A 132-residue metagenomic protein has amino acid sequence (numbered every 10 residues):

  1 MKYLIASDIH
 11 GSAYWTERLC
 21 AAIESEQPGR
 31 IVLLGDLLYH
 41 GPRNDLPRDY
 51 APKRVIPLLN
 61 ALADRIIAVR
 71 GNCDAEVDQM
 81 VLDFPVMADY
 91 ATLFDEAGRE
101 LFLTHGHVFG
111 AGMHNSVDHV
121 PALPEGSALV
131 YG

Functional and structural regions predicted by a protein language model:
M1, R99-E100: Short, surface-exposed connector motifs at secondary-structure boundaries
K2-D95: Core catalytic region of metal-dependent phosphoesterases/phosphodiesterases, especially metallo-beta-lactamase-like
I5, V32, L101-L103, V130: Structural motif
D95, H105-G106: Residue-level recognition of conserved beta-strand positions in structured domain cores
E100, H107-G132: Conserved beta-sheet core of the metallophosphoesterase superfamily
